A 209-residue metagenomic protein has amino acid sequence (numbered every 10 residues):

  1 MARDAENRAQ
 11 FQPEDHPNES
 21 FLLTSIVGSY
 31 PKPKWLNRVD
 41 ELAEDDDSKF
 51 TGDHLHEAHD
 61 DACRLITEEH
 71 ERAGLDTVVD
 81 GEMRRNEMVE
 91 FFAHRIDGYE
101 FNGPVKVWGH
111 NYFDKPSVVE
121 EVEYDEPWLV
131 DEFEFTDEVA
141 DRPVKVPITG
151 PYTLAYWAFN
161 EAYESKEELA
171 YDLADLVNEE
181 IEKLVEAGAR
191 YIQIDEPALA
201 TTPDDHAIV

Functional and structural regions predicted by a protein language model:
M1-V209: Domain-level signal for soluble alpha/beta catalytic cores
